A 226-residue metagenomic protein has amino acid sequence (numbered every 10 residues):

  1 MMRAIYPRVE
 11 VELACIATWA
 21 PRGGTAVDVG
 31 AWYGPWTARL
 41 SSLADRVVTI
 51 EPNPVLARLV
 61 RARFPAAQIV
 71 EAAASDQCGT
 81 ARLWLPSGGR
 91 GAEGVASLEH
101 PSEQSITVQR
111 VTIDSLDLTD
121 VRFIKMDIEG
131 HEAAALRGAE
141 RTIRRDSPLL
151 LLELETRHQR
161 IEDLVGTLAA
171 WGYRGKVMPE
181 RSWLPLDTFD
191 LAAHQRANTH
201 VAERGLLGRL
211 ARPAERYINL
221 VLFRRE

Functional and structural regions predicted by a protein language model:
M1-E226: Phosphate/nucleotide-binding beta-alpha loop and adjacent structural elements of enzyme active sites
